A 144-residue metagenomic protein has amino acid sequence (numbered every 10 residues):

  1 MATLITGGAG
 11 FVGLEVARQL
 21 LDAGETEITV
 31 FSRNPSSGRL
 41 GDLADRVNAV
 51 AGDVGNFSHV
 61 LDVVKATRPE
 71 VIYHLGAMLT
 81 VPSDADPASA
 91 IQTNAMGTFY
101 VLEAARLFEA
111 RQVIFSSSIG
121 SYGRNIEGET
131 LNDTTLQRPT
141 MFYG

Functional and structural regions predicted by a protein language model:
A2-A23: N-terminal Rossmann NAD(P)H-binding glycine-rich loop of SDR-like oxidoreductase domains
T6, F31, I72-M78, V113-I119: SDR active-site strand-loop-helix element
L14, R18, A85-I114: NAD(P)-cofactor binding segment of oxidoreductase domains
E25-S37: Conserved glycine-rich Rossmann-like NAD(P)H-binding loop of the short-chain dehydrogenase/reductase
A44-N56: Rossmann-fold cofactor-recognition segment
V54-T93, R124: NAD(P)H-binding glycine-rich loop region in Rossmannoid oxidoreductase-like domains and their noncatalytic homologs
S89-I91, A95, E129, T140-G144: Short-chain dehydrogenase/reductase
F99-M141: Conserved Rossmann-fold NAD(P)-dependent oxidoreductase catalytic core, especially the SDR/UDP-sugar
